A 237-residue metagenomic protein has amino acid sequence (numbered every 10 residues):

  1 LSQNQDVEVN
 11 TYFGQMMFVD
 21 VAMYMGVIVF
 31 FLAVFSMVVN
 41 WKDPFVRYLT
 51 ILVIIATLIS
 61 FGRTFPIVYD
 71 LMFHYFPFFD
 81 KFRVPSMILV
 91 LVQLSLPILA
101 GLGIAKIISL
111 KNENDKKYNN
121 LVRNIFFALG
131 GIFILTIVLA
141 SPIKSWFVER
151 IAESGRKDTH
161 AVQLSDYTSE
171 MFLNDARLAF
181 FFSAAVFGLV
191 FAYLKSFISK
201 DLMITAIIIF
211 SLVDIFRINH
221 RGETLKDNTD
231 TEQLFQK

Functional and structural regions predicted by a protein language model:
L1, V34, D227-D230: Short, solvent-exposed coil/turn linker segments
L1-L32, F172-N174: Individual transmembrane alpha-helix segments
G14, G26, V148-E149, K237: Intrinsically disordered, low-complexity regions enriched in small/polar residues
A33-V34, R221: Short hydrophobic alpha-helical segments that form membrane-spanning helices or hydrophobic packing faces of helical
M37-N40: Membrane-proximal intracellular helices of multi-pass ion channels
K42-Q236: Contiguous transmembrane helix-bundle modules in multi-pass membrane proteins
